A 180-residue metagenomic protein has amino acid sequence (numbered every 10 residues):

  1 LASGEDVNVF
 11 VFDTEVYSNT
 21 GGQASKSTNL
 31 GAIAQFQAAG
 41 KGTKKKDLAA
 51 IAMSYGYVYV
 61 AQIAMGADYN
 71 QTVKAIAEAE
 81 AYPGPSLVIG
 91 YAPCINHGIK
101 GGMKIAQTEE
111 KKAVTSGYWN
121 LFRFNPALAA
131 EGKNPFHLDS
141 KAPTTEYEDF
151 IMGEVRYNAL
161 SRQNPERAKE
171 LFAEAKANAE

Functional and structural regions predicted by a protein language model:
L1-Q23, V60, G66-P83: Thiamine diphosphate
V16-S18, A38-S54: Structured alpha-helical segments in the cores of large, soluble enzyme domains
S25-K46, K104-F124: Acidic, Ser/Thr-rich peripheral helices and adjacent loops at domain boundaries
K26-Q35, M53-V58, G153: Gly-rich Lys/Arg/Thr-decorated short loops/hinges at beta-loop-alpha junctions or inter-strand turns that position
K41, A61-M65, L160: Glycine- and other small-residue-rich loops at beta-strand/loop junctions that grip anionic moieties
G66-E170, E174: Glycine/aspartate-rich loop-and-adjacent alpha/beta segment that forms the canonical ThDP
A175-K176, E180: Long, highly charged low-complexity segments enriched in Glu/Asp and Lys/Arg with interspersed Ser/Thr
